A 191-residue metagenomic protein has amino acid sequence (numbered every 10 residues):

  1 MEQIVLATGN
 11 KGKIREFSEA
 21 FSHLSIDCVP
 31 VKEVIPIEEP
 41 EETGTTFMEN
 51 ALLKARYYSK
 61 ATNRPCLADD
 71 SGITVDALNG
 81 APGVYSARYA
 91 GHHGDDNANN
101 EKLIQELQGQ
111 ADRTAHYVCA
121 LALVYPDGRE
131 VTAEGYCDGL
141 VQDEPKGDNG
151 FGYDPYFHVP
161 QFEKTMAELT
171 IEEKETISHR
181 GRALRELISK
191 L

Functional and structural regions predicted by a protein language model:
E2-V5, K11-L191: Anionic-ligand binding patches
